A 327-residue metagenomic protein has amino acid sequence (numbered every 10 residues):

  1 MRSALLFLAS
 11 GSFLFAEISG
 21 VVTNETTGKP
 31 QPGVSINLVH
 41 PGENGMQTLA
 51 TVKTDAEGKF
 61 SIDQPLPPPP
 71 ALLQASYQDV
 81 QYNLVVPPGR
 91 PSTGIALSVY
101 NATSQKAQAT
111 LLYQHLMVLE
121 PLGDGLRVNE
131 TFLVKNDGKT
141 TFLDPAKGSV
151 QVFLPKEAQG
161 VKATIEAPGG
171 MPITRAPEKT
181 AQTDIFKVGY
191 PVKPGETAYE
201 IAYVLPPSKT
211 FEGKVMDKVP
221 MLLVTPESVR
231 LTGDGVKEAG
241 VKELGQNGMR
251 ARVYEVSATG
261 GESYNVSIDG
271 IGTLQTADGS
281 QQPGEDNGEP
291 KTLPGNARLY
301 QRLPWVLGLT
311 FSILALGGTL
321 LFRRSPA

Functional and structural regions predicted by a protein language model:
M1-A4, R324-P326: Positively charged n-region of N-terminal signal peptides that target proteins for export
R2-F13: Bacterial N-terminal signal peptides
A16-A327: Lumenal/extracellular ectodomains and adaptor appendage modules of the eukaryotic vesicle/secretory system
